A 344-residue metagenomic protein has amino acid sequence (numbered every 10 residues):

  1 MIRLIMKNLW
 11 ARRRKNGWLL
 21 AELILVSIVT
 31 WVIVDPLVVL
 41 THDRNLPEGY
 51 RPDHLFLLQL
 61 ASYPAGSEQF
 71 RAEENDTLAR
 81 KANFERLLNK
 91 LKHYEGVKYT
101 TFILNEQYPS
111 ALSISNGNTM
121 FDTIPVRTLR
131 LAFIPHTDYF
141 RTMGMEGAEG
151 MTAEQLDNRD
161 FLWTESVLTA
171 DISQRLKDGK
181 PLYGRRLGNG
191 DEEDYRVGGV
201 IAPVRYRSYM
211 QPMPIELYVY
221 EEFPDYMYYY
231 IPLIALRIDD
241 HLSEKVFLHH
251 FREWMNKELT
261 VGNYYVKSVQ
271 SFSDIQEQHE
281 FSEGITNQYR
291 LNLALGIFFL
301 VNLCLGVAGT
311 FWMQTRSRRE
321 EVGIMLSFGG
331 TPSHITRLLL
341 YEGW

Functional and structural regions predicted by a protein language model:
M1-S67, E321: Alpha-helical transmembrane segments of integral membrane proteins
I2-K7, L305-G343: Intracellular coupling helices
R13-V38, G284-E320: Hydrophobic alpha-helical transmembrane segments of multi-pass inner-membrane transport and secretion
P36-R127: Membrane-proximal extracellular/periplasmic loop immediately following the first transmembrane helix
S67-A82, V126-R130, D160-W163, P203-M213 (+1 more regions): Solvent-exposed, non-transmembrane alpha-helical starts
P125-E216: Hydrophobic secondary-structure segments that place a key small or acidic residue at a functional site
A170-D171, E192-Y289: "Rare, low-scoring activations can occur in soluble or secreted enzymes where short amphipathic helices or signal
